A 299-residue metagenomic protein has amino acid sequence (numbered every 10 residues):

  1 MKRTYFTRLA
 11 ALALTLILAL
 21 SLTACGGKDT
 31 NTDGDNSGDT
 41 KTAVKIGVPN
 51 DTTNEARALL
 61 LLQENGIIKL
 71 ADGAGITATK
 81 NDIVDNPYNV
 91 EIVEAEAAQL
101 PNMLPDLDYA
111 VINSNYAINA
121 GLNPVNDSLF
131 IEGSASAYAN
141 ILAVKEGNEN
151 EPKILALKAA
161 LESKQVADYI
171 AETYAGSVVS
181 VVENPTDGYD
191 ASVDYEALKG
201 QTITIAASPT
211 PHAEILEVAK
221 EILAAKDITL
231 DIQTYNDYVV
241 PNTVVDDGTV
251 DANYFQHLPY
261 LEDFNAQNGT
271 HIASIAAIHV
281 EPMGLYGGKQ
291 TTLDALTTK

Functional and structural regions predicted by a protein language model:
L20-A24: C-terminal motif of bacterial Sec signal peptides marking the signal peptidase cleavage site
G26-D29: Bacterial signal peptide processing site
T42-G47, L198-T210, I228-T234, K299: Short, well-ordered beta-strand elements
A58-L59, Q63, K153, L161-V182: Periplasmic-binding protein-like
A74-N102, I232-T243: Short helix-initiation/N-cap motifs at beta->coil->alpha
E96-A97, P105-D108, I112-I118, P209-T210 (+3 more regions): Beta->alpha turn/N-cap motifs
D106, N119-I131, D263-I275, Q290: Ligand-binding "clamshell"
Y138-A156, P282-A295: A bilobed periplasmic-binding-protein/Venus flytrap-type ligand-binding module shared by bacterial periplasmic
